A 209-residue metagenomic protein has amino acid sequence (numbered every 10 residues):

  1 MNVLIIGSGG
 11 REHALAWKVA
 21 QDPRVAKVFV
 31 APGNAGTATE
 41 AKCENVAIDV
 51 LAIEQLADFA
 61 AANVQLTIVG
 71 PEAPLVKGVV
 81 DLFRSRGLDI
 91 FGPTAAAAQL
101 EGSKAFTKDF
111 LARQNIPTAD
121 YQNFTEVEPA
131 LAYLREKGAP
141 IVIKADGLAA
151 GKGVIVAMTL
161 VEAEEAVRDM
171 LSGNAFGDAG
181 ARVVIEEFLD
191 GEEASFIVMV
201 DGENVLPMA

Functional and structural regions predicted by a protein language model:
M1-A96: ATP-binding N-terminal substructure of ATP-dependent carboxylate-amine bond-forming enzymes
G7, F124, I155-T159, M199-D201 (+1 more regions): Short beta-strand-to-turn element immediately C-terminal to the catalytic PLP-Schiff-base lysine in fold type I
K18, D22, A62, R86 (+4 more regions): Change "in soluble alpha/beta enzymes" to "in soluble alpha/beta proteins
F29, I68, F91, A119 (+3 more regions): Structural detector of well-ordered beta-strand residues that form the stable sheet scaffold of enzyme domains
N34-A35, G147-L148, E187-E192, V200-N204: Glycine-rich beta-alpha junction loops
P93-G153: A conserved helix-loop-beta module that forms one wall/lid of the active-site cleft in ATP-utilizing catalytic domains
P117-D120, P140-V142, M158-S195, M199: Conserved ATP-binding module of the ATP-grasp superfamily
